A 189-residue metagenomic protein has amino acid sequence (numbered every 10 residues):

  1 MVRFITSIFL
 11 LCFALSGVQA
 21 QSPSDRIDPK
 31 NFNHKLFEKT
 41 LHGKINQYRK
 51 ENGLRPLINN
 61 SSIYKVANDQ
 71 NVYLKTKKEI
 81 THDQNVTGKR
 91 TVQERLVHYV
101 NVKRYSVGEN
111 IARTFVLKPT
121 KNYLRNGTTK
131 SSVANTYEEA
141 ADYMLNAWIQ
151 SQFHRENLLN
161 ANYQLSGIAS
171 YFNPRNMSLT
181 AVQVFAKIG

Functional and structural regions predicted by a protein language model:
M1-V2, V18: Conserved catalytic core of sirtuin-type NAD+-dependent deacylases
V2-I8: Sec-dependent signal peptide recognition, specifically the positively charged N-region followed immediately by
L11-V18: Hydrophobic h-region of N-terminal signal peptides that target proteins for export in Gram-negative bacteria
Q19-Q21, Q70, Q183: Glutamine-centric residue-chemistry signal
P23, P29, N33-Y99, R155 (+2 more regions): Short, well-ordered surface patches within globular domains
S24, P29-F32, T129-K130, E139-A140: A short, structure-level motif marking secondary-structure boundaries and short turns
T91-V182, A186-K187: A well-ordered secondary-structure block
